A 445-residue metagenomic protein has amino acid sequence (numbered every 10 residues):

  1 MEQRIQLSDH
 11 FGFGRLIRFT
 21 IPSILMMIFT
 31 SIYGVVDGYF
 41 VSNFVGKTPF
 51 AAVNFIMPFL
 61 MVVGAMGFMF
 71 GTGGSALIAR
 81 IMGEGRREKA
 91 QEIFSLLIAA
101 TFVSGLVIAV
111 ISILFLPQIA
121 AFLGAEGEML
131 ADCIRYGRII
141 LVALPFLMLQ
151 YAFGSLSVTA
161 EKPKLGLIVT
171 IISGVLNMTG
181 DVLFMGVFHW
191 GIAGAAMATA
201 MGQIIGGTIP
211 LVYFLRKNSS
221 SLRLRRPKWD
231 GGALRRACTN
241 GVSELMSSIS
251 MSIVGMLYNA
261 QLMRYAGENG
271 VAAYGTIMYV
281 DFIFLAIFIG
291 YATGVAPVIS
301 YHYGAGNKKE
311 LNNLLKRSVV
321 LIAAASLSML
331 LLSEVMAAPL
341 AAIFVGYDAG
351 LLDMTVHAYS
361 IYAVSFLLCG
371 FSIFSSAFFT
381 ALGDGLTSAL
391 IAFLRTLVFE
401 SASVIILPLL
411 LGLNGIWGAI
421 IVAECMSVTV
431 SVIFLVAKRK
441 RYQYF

Functional and structural regions predicted by a protein language model:
M1-T20, I78-A143, V187-V242, I299-S365 (+1 more regions): Short alpha-helical transmembrane segments in multi-pass integral membrane proteins
S8-F44, P58-G73, L77, F102-A109 (+4 more regions): N-terminal transmembrane alpha-helices
R18-D37, I139, S173, G202-G206 (+4 more regions): Transmembrane helical elements of multi-pass membrane transporters/channels
I32-F50, A120-G127, L183-W190, S252-Y279 (+4 more regions): Helix-terminus/linker motif at the lipid-water interface of multi-pass membrane proteins
V35-G38, V110, A152-L156, V175-L183 (+6 more regions): Alpha-helical transmembrane segments of multipass membrane proteins
F50-V110, L147-G166, A273-L331, V335-A337 (+1 more regions): Small-residue-rich hydrophobic transmembrane alpha-helices
G71, I140-V158, G166-N177, A195-T208 (+5 more regions): Short runs within selected transmembrane alpha-helices of multi-pass transporters and secretion channels
